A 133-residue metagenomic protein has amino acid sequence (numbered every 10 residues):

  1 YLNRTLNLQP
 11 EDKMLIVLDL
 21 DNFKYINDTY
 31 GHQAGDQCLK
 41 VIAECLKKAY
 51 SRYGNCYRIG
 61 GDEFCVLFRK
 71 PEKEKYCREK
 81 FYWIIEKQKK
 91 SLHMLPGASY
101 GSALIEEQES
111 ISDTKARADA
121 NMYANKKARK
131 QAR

Functional and structural regions predicted by a protein language model:
Y1-M14, D21-K48, Y57-G61, C65-V66 (+2 more regions): Conserved long alpha-helical elements within nucleotide-processing catalytic cores of c-di-GMP signaling and class III
E11-K13, G54, A98, Q131: PAS-family sensory domain
L15-V17, S102: Conserved hydrophobic/aromatic beta-strand scaffold that supports enzyme active sites
L20-D21, P71: PAS/PAC or PAS-like capping segment
Y30, S99-A103, A132: Flexible, nucleotide-binding loop/lid elements of kinase catalytic cores
V41-E107, R117, N121: GGDEF/GGEEF active-site signature
K126-R129: Signal-transmission coiled-coil "S-helix"-like helices that couple sensory/receiver modules to catalytic effector
